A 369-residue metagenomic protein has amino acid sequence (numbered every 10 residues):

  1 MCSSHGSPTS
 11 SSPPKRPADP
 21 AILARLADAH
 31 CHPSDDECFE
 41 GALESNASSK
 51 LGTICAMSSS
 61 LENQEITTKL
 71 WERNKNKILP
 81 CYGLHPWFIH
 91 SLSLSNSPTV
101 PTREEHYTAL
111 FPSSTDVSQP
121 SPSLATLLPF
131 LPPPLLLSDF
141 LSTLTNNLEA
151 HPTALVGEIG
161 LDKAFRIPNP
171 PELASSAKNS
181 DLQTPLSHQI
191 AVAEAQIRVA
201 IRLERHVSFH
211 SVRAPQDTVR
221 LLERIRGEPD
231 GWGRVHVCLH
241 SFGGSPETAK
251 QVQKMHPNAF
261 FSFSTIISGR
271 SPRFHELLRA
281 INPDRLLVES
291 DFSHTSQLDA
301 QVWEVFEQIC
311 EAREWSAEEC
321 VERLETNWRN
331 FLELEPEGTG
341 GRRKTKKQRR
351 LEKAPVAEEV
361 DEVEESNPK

Functional and structural regions predicted by a protein language model:
M1-S12, W303-K369: Mid-to-C-terminal alpha-helical segments outside catalytic/metal-binding sites
M1-Y82, F88-S93, S97, S142-T145 (+5 more regions): An N-terminally biased module of ancient metal coordination in phosphate/nucleic-acid-related enzymes
K77-G83, H236, A259-T265, G340-G341: Short hydrophobic/aromatic-enriched beta-strand-loop microsegments
L84, F88-F130, K163-L182, V302-I309: Active-site gating loops and adjacent loop-to-helix segments of metal-dependent hydrolytic enzymes
L127-T143: Glycine-rich anion/phosphate-binding loops
S245-M255, R270-A280: Short loop-to-alpha-helix "cap/lid" segments that border enzyme active sites across diverse enzyme classes
H256-S271, F292: His/Asp/Glu-enriched short active-site or ligand-binding loop at hydrolase and phosphoryl-transfer sites
D284-D299: Short acidic/histidine-rich active-site segments
